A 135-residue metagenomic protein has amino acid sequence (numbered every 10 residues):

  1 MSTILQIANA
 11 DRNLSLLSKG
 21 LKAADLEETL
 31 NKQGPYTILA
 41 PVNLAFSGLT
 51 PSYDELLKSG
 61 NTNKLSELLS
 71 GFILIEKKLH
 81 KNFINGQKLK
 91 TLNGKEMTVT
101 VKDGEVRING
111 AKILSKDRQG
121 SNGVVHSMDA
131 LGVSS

Functional and structural regions predicted by a protein language model:
M1-S135: Mature, structured domains of secreted/extracytosolic soluble proteins
